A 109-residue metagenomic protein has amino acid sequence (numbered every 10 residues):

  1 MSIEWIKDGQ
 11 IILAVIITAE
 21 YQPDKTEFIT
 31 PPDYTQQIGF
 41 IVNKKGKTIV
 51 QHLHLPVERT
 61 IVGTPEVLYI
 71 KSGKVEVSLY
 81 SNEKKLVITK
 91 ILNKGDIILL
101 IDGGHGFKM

Functional and structural regions predicted by a protein language model:
M1-K44, V50: A short, N-terminal "cap"/entry segment at the start of jelly-roll beta-barrel domains of the cupin/DSBH fold
I11, T18-A19, L55-V57, N93-I97: A short, sequence-level motif marking secondary-structure junctions
T30-Q37, Q51-Y69, K85: A short beta-loop-beta micro-motif enriched in histidine and acidic residues
V42, Y69, I91, L99 (+1 more regions): Well-ordered beta-strand positions
N43-G46, L53-P56, Y80-N82: Histidine- and/or cysteine-centered catalytic micro-motif in compact active-site loops
K44-K45, G63-Y80: Glycine- and acidic-residue-biased ligand/ion/polar-headgroup-sensing regions
Q51, V77-S78, I98-L100, G104-M109: Short beta-strand His + acidic residue motifs that chelate non-heme Fe in jelly-roll/DSBH and cupin folds
S81-D102: Short acidic-glycine-tyrosine-enriched beta hairpin
